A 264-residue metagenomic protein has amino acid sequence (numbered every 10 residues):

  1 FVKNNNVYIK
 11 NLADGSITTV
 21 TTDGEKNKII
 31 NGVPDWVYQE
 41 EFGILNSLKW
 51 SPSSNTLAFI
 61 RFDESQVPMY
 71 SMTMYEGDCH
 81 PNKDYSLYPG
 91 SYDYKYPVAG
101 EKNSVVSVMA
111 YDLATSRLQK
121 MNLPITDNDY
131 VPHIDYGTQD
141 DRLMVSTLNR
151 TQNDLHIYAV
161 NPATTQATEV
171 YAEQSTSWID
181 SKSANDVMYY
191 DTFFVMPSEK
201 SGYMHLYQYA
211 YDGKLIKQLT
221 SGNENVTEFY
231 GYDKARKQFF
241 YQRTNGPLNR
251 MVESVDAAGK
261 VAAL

Functional and structural regions predicted by a protein language model:
F1-N27, T126-H133: A conserved hydrophobic secondary-structure block that centers on an alpha-helix together with its immediately flanking
F1-N6, N11, N46-K49, A58-E64 (+9 more regions): Beta-strand C-termini and the immediately following turn/loop, strongest in propeller blades
V7, L57, V108-A110, L155-A159 (+3 more regions): Hydrophobic beta-strand positions in blades of beta-propellers and related beta-sheet-rich domains
L12-G15, D112-S116, N161-T165, A210-K214 (+1 more regions): Short loop/turn segments that connect beta-strands within beta-propeller blades
S16-I30, Q119-N122, A167-Q174, I216-S221 (+1 more regions): Beta-propeller fold detector
V20-L48, T56-K120: Predominantly five- to eight-bladed beta-propeller fold
N27-L45, T126-V131, S175-A184, N223-F229: Short glycine-/Asp-/Thr-/Trp-enriched loop segments that recur within the blades of beta-propeller repeat domains
L113-V145, N149: Long hydrophobic segments that form regular secondary structure
